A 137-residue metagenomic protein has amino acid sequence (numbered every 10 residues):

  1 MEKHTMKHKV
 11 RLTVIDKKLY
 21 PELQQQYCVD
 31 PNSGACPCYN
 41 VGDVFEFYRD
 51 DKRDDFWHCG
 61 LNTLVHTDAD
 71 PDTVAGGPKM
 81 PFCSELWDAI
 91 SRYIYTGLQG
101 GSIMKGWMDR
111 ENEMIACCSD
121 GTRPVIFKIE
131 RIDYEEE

Functional and structural regions predicted by a protein language model:
M1-H4, E137: N-terminal soluble segments of membrane proteins
T5-K9, T122-P124: A general secondary-structure signal for short beta-strands and their flanking turns/coil in non-transmembrane regions
H8-D30: Short, structured beta-strand/loop micro-motifs enriched in basic residues and often containing a Trp
T13-I15, Y48-D50, E130-I132: A structural detector for beta-sheet-dominated domains
Q26-D55: Short, flexible N-terminal segments of the mature chain
C28, C36-C38, C59, C83 (+1 more regions): Disulfide-bonded cysteines in secreted/extracellular proteins and peptides
K52-S84: Short, Lys/Arg- and Gly-enriched loop/turn segments at beta-strand edges
S84-E137: Short, compact, well-ordered microdomains
